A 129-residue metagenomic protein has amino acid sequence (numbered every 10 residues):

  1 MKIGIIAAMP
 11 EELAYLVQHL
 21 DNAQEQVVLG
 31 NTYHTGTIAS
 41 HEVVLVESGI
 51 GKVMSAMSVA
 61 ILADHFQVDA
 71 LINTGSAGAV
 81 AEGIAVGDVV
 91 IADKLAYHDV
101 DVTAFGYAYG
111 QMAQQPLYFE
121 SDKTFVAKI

Functional and structural regions predicted by a protein language model:
M1-F66, Y97: N-terminal short beta-loop-beta anion/metal-coordinating cradle
E12-A14, G78-A81: Short, active-site-adjacent cap segments at secondary-structure transitions
D69-A70: Structural motif
V80-I129: Mid-sequence, gly/pro-rich, charge-dense loop/helix-turn segments that line enzyme active sites
